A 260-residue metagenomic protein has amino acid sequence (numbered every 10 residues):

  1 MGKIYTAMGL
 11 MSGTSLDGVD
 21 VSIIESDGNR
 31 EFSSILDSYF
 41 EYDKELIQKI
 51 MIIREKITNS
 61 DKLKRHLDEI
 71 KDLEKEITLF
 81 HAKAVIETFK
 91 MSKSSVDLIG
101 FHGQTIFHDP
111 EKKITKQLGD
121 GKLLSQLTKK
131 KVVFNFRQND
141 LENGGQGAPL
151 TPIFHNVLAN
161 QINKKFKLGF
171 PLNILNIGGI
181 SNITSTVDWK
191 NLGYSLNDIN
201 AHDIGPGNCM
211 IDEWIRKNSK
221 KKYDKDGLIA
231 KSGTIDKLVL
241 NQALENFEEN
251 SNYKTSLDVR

Functional and structural regions predicted by a protein language model:
K3-T6, P110-T115, K130-K221: Phosphate-binding/catalytic loop of phosphoryl-transfer enzymes
I4, G18-K44, L192-R260: Conserved ATP-utilizing enzyme core subdomain
M8, S22-I24, T184: Conserved hydrophobic/aromatic positions in well-ordered beta-strands
S33-D72: Conserved non-catalytic scaffold segment of RNase H-like nuclease domains
S60-G121: Short beta-strand-loop/turn "lid" adjacent to the catalytic site in phosphate-handling enzymes
K83, E87, L123, I153-V157 (+3 more regions): Alpha-helical scaffold segments in soluble metabolic enzymes
M91-S92, L127-K131: A structural motif corresponding to the C-terminal end of an alpha-helix and its immediate exit/capping segment
